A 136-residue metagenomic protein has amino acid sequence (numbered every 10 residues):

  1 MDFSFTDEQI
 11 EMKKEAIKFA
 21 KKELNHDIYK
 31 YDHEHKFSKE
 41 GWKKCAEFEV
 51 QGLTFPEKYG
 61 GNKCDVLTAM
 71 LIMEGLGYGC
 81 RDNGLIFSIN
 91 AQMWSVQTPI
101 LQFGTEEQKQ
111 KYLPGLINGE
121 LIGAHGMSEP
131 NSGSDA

Functional and structural regions predicted by a protein language model:
M1-D2, E23, D27: Generic N-terminal amphipathic, Lys/Arg-enriched alpha-helix
M1-E11: Intrinsic disorder at enzyme termini
I10-I17, K39, Q110: Generic alpha-helical structural signal
E15-F19, G115-N118: Alpha-helical scaffold segments in carbohydrate-active enzymes
N25-A136: Glycine-rich flavin
